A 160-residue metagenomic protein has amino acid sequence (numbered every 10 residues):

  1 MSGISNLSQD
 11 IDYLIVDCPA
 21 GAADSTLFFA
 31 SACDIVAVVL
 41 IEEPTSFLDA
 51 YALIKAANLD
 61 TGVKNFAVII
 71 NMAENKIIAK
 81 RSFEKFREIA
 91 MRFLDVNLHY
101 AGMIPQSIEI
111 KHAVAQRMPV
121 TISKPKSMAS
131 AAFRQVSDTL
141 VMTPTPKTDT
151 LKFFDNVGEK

Functional and structural regions predicted by a protein language model:
M1-F29: Phosphate-binding/switch loop-helix module in NTP-utilizing enzymes
I11-Y13, P19-G21, C33-A52, N75-A79: Conserved Switch II/interswitch segment of TRAFAC-class P-loop GTPases
I41-E42, F66-R81, M103-I110, P125: G-domain G4 guanine-recognition motif of GTPases
F47-F66: Conserved C-terminal guanine-recognition region of P-loop GTPase G domains, centered on the G4
T61-G62, M91-N97: Short helix-capping segments at alpha-helix termini
L94-P119, F133: Beta-strand-loop-alpha "switch" segments that mediate conformational coupling across diverse proteins
R117-K160: NTP-binding/hydrolysis catalytic cores, primarily Walker-type P-loop NTPases
